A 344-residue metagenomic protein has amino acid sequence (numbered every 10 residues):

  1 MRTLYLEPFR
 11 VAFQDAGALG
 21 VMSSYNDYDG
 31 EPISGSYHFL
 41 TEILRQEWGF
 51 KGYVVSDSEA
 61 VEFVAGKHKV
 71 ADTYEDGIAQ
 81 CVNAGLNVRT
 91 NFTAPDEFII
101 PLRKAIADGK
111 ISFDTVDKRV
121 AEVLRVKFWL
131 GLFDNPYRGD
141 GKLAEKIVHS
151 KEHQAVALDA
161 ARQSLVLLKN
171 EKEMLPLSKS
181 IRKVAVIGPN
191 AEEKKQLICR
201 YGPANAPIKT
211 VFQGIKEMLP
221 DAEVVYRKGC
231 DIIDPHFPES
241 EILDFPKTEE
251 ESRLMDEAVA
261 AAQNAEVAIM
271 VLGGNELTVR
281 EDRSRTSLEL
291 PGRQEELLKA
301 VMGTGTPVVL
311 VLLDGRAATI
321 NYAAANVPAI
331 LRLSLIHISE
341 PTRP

Functional and structural regions predicted by a protein language model:
M1-S339: Glycoside hydrolase catalytic-domain context in secreted enzymes
E340-P344: Short "domain-exit" segments at the C-terminal end of structured domains
